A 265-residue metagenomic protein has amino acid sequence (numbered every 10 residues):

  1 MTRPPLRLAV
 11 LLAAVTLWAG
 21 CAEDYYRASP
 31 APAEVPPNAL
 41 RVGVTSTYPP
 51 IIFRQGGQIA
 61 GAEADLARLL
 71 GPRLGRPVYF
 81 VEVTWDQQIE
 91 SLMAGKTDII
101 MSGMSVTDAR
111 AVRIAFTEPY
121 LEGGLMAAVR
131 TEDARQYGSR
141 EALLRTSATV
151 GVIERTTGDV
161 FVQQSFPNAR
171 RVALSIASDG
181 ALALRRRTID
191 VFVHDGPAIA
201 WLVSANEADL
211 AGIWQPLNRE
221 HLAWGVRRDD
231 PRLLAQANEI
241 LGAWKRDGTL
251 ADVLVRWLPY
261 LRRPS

Functional and structural regions predicted by a protein language model:
W18-G20: C-terminal motif of bacterial Sec signal peptides marking the signal peptidase cleavage site
A22-R27, T157-V172, G212, L241-S265: Ligand-binding clefts/hinges and TM-proximal coupling segments of bilobed small-molecule sensing domains
E23-M104, V112, A173: Extracytoplasmic small-molecule ligand-binding "clamshell" domains of the periplasmic binding protein/Venus flytrap
G43-Y48, V81-D86, G95-T107, R130 (+5 more regions): Beta->alpha turn/N-cap motifs
S46, E122-V129, G196, A200-W244 (+1 more regions): Periplasmic-binding protein-like
F53-R54, A67-G75, S139-T146, G158-S175 (+3 more regions): Ligand-binding cleft/hinge of the Venus flytrap
D86-E90, S102-R113, F161, R185-N218: A ligand-binding cleft/hinge motif common to bilobed small-molecule-binding domains
T117, T131-T149: Flexible hinge/capping segments at coil-to-helix
